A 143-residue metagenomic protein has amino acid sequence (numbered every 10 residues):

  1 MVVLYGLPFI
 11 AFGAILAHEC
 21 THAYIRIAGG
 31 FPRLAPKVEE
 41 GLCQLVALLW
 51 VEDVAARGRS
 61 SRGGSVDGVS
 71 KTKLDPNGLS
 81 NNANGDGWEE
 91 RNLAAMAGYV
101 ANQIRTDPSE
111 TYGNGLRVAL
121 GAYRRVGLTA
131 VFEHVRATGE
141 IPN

Functional and structural regions predicted by a protein language model:
M1-L16, G30-L34: Short pre-active-site segment immediately N-terminal to the catalytic Zn-binding motif
V2, E19-A23, N102-T106: Helical anchoring/docking segments at protein termini
G13, A17, A35, E39 (+2 more regions): Hydrophobic (often cysteine-bearing) scaffold residues that line and stabilize catalytic clefts of nucleotide/cofactor
A14-I27, E40, Q44: Active-site recognition of the HExxH zinc-binding catalytic motif
I15, R57-R59, G64, E133-R136: General "foldedness" signal
A23, I27, L49-D53, G121-R125: Active-site catalytic microenvironments for nucleophilic, acid-base chemistry
G29-N102: Post-HExxH zinc-binding segment in Zn-dependent metallohydrolases
N77-N143: Pan-zinc metallopeptidase signature
